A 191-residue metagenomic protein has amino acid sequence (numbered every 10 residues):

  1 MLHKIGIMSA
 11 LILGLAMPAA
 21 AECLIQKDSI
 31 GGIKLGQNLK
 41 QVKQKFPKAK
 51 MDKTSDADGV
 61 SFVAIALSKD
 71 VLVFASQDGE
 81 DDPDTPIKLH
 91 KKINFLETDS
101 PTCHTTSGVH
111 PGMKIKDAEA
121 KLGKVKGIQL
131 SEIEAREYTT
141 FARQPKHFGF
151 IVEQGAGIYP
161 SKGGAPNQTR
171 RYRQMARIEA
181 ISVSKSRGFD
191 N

Functional and structural regions predicted by a protein language model:
M1-I7: Bacterial N-terminal signal peptides that target proteins for export
I7-M8, T102: Short hydrophobic "helix-edge" motifs at membrane interfaces and signal-peptide entry regions
M8-A16: Bacterial N-terminal signal peptides
A19-A135, T139-Q144, S161-N191: Short helix/turn-capping signatures at newly exposed starts of structured segments
H147-I151: Internal interaction segment
Q154-G155: Conserved small-residue
